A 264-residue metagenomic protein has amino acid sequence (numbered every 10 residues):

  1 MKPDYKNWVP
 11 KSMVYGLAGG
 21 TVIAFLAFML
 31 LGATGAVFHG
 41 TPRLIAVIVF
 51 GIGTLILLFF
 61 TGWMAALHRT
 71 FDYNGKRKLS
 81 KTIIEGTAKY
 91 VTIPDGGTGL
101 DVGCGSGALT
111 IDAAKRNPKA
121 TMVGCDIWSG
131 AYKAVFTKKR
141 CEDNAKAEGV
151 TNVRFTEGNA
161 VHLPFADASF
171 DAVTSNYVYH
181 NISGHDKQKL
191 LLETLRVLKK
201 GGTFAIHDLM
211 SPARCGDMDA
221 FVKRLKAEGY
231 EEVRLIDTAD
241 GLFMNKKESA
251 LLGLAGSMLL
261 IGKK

Functional and structural regions predicted by a protein language model:
S12-G16, T61-E85: Class I SAM-dependent methyltransferase Rossmann-like catalytic core, especially the SAM/SAH-binding loop
P94, V161-V173: A short acidic, Gly/Pro-enriched loop at the edge of an enzyme's catalytic core that lines a small-molecule cofactor
D95-G105, V123: Conserved class I S-adenosyl-L-methionine
S106-P118: Conserved SAM-binding loop of SAM-dependent methyltransferases across substrates and taxa, primarily the Class I
N117, I182-G184, L198-K200: Helix-to-beta-strand junctions that scaffold the AdoMet/dcAdoMet cofactor pocket in Class I SAM-dependent enzymes
Q188-K200: A short glycine-rich, Lys/Arg-flanked "PGG" loop and its adjoining helix->strand segment in the class I
G201-D208: Conserved beta-strand signature within the Rossmann-like core of class I S-adenosyl-L-methionine
E228-G229, L242-K264: Core SAM-dependent methyltransferase catalytic element
